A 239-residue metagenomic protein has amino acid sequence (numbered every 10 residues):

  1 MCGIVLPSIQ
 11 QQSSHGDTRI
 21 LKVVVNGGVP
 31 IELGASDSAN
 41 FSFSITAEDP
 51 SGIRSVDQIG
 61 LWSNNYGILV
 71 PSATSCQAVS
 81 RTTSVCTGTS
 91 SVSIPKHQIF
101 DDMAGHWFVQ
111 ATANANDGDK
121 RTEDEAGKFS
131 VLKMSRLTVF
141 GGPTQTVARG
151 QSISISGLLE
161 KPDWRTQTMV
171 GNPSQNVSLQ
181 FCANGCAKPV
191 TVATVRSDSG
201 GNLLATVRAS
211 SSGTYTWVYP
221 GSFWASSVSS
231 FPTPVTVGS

Functional and structural regions predicted by a protein language model:
M1-S13, M103-S130: A eukaryote-biased signal for short, well-structured alpha-helical docking elements
V5-L6, Q10, H15-A35, K128-M169 (+1 more regions): Beta-strand-rich domain onsets/edges
G34-S55, G60-Y66, A115-D117, K161: Extracellular acidic, Ser/Thr/Pro-rich low-complexity tracts
S84-G88, T191-V207, G213: Glycine-centered loop-to-beta-strand initiation motif
V85-M103, A205: Signal that preferentially marks extracellular ectodomain short beta-strand elements of beta-sandwich modules
H106-R121, S211-T233: Enriched for extracellular/lumenal, surface-exposed ectodomains of secreted and cell-surface proteins
D119-T138, S226-S239: Short beta-strand elements
N176-T194: Short amphipathic beta-strand segments in non-cytosolic proteins
